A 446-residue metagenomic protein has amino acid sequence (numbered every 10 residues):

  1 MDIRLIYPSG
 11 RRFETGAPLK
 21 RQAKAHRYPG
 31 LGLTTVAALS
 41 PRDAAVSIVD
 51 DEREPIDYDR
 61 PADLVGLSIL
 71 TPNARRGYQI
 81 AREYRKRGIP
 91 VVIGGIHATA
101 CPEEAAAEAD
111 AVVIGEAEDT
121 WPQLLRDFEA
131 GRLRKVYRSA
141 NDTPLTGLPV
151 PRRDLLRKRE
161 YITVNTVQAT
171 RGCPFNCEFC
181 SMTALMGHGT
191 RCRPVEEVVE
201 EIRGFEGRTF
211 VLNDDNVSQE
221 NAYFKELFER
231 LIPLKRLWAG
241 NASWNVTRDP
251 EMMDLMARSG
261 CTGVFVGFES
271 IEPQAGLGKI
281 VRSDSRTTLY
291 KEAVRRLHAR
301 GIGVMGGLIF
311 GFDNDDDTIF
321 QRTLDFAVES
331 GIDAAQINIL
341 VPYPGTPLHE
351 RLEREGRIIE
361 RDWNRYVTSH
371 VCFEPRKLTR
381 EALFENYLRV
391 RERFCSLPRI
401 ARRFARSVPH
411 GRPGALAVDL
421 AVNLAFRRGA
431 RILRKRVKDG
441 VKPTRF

Functional and structural regions predicted by a protein language model:
M1-F205: Acidic, low-complexity intrinsically disordered segments
D2-L5, R12-F13, A45-I48, F128 (+4 more regions): Radical SAM enzyme core and accessory elements
G10-T15, E103-E104, N221-A222, Q274-I280 (+3 more regions): Flexible glycine/acidic-rich beta-alpha junction loops that bind and position SAM and/or redox cofactors in anaerobic
V36-S47, A293-V304, S330, R393-S396: A structural motif corresponding to the C-terminal end of an alpha-helix and its immediate exit/capping segment
D57, A62-G66, T71, K225-L231 (+3 more regions): Short, electropositive alpha-helical surface patch
V92-I93, V113, V136-Y137, A239-N241 (+3 more regions): Structural detector of well-ordered beta-strand residues that form the stable sheet scaffold of enzyme domains
E104-Q123, L255-V264, R322-I337: Structural recognition of alpha->loop->beta junctions
V150-M305, F310-F312, T318-Q321, D325: Radical SAM [4Fe-4S] cluster-binding motif and immediate context
